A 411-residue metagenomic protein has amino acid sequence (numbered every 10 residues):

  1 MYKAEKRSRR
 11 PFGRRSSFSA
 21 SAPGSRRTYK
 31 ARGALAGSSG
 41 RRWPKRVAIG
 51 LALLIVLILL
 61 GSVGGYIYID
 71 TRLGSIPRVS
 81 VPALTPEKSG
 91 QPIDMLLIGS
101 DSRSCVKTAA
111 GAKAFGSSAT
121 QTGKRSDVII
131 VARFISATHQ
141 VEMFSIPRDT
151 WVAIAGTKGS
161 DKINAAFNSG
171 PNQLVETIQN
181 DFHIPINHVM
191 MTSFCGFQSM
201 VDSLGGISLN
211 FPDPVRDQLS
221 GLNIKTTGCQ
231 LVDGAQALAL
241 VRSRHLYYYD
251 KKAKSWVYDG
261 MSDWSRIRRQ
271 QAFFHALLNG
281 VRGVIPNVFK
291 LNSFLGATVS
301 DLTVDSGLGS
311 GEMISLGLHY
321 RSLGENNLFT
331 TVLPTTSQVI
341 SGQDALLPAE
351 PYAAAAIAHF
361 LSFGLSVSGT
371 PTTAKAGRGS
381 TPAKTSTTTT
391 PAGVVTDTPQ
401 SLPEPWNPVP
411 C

Functional and structural regions predicted by a protein language model:
M1-A48: Terminal targeting segments of Actinobacterial cell-envelope proteins
Y29-T138: Entry/capping segment at the start of metal-dependent catalytic domains with acidic active-site entry clusters
G90-I93, K124-I129, T138-I146, K158-S160 (+6 more regions): Extracytoplasmic
C105-A110, T150, A297, D301-C411: C-terminal solvent-exposed extensions
S117-T120, S160-N168, H183-H188, T227 (+4 more regions): Second-shell loop/turn segments in exported
S126-V128, M143, S160, P171-Q179 (+9 more regions): Extracytoplasmic/secreted envelope proteins and their assembly/folding machinery, especially bacterial periplasmic
I163-T227: Amphipathic, coiled-coil-like alpha-helical scaffolding segments used for oligomerization/assembly
D202-F289: Flexible, polar/acidic helix-loop-strand segments at domain edges
